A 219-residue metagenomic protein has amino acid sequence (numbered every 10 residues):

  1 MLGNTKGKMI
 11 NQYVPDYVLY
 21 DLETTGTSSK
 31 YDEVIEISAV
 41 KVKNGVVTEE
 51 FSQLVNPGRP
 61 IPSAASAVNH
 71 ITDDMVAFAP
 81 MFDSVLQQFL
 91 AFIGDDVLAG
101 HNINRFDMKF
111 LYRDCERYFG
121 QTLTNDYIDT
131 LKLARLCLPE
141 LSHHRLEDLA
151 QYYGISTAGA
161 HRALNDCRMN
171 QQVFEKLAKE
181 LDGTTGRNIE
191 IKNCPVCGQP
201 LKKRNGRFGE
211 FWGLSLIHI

Functional and structural regions predicted by a protein language model:
L2-Y112, E116-R117, Q121, N125 (+1 more regions): Conserved non-catalytic scaffold segment of RNase H-like nuclease domains
T124-R135: A short, structured active-site edge motif that brings together acidic residues
R162-F174: Acidic, divalent-metal-coordinating active-site segment for phosphoryl/phosphodiester hydrolysis, typified by short
K179-I191, R204-R207: Short, flexible, mixed-charge glycine/proline-rich loop motifs that serve as phosphate/nucleic-acid-contacting
C194-C197, L214: Short cysteine-rich clusters marking metal-coordination/redox-active sites
P200-K202: Short functional micro-motifs and their immediate structural scaffolds
E210-W212: Short beta-strand micro-motifs in enzyme catalytic cores
I217-I219: Conserved small/polar residues in nucleotide/adenosyl-binding loops
